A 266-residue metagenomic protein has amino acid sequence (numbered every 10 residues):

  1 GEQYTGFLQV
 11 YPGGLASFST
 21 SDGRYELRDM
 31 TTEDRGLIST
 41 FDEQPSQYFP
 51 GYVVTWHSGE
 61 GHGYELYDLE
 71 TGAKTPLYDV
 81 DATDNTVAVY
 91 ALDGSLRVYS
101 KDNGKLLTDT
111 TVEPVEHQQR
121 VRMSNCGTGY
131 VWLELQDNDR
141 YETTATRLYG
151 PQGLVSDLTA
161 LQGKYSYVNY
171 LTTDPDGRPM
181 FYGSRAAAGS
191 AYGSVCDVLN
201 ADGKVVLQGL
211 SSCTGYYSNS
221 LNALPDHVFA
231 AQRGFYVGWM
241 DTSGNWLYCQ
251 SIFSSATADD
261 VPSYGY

Functional and structural regions predicted by a protein language model:
G1-Y266: Residue-level detector of conserved, function-critical positions
